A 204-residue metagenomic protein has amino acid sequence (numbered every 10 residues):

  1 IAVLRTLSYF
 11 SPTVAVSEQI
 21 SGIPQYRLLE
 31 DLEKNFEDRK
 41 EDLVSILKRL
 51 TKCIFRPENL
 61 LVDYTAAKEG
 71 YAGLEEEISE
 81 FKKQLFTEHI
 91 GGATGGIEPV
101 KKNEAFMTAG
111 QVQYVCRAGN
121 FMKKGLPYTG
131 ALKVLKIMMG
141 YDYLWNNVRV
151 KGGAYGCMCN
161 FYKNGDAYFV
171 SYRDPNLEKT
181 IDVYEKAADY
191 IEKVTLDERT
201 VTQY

Functional and structural regions predicted by a protein language model:
I1, S79-T87, C159-Y204: M16/insulysin-pitrilysin zinc metalloprotease superfamily fold
I1-R56: Scaffold signal of the M16-like zinc-metallopeptidase fold and its non-catalytic homologs
L4-I20, N59, D63, K68 (+1 more regions): His/Glu-based metal-binding/catalytic segments typifying zinc-dependent metallopeptidases
G22-E30, F55-N59, A109-C116, G125-T129 (+2 more regions): Short acidic (Asp/Glu) and glycine-rich catalytic loops that position anionic groups and cofactors
K40-S45, Y71-I78: Well-ordered, non-membrane alpha-helical segments in soluble/globular domains
S45-C53, N59-L61, K102-A105, L144-W145 (+1 more regions): Generic recognition of flexible, low-complexity loop/linker segments
N103-Q113, R117, N146-D166, R173-D182 (+1 more regions): A glycine-rich, aromatic-flanked flexible loop/lid motif
I137-Y141, V150, A154, K186-V194: Short, well-ordered loop/turn and helix-capping segments at boundaries between secondary-structure elements and domains
